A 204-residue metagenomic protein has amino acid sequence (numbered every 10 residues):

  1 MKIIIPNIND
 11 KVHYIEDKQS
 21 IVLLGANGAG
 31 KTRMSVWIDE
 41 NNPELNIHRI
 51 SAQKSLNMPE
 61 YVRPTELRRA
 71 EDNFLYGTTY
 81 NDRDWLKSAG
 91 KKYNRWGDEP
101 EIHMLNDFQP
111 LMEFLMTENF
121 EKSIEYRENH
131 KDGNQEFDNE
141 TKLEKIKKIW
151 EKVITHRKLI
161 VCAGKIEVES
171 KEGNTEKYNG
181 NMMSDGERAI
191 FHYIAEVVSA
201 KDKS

Functional and structural regions predicted by a protein language model:
M1-I15: Pre-Walker A adenine-sensing motif
K2, P6, T79-R188, A195-K203: Extended helical coiled-coil dimerization/tether regions that scaffold and oligomerize large DNA-maintenance assemblies
K11-K18, V197-K201: Phosphate-binding P-loop
L23: Hydrophobic anchor at the beta1->P-loop junction of P-loop NTPases
N27-G28: Walker A (P-loop) phosphate-binding loop of P-loop NTPases
K31: Conserved lysine of the Walker
M34-S35: Post-Walker A alpha-helix
E44-N57: Conserved catalytic segments around the Walker B and adjacent sensor/switch elements of P-loop NTPase domains
